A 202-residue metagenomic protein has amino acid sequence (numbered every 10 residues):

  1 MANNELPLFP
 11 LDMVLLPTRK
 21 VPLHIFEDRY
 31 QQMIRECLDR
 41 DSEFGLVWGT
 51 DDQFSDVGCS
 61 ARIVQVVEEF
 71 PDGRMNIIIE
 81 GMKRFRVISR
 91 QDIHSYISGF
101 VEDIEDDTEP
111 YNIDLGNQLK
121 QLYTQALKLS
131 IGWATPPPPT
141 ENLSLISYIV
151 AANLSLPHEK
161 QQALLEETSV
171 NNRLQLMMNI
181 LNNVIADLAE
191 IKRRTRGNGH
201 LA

Functional and structural regions predicted by a protein language model:
M1-A202: N-terminal low-complexity, acidic/polar interaction/targeting segments
